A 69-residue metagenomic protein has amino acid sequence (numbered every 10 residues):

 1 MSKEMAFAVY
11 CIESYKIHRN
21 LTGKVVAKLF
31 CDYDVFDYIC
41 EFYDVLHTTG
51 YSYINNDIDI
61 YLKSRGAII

Functional and structural regions predicted by a protein language model:
M1-I69: C-terminal alpha-helical interaction appendages
